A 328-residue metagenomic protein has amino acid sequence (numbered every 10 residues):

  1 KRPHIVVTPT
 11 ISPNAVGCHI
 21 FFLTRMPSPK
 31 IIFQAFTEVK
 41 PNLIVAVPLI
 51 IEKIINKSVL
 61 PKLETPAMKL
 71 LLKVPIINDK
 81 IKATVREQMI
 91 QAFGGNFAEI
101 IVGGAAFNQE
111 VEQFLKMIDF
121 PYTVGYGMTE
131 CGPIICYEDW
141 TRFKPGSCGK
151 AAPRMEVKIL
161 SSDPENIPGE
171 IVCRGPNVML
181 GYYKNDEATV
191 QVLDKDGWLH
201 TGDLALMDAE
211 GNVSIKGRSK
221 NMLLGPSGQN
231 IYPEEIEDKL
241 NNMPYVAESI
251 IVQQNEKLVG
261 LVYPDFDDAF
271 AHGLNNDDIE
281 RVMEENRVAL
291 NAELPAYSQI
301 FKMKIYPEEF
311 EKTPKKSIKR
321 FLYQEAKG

Functional and structural regions predicted by a protein language model:
P3-E87: Conserved AMP-binding/adenylation subdomain of ANL enzymes
I20-R25, N96, I100, F107-G169 (+2 more regions): Conserved ATP-binding loop and adjacent catalytic segment of the adenylate-forming AMP-binding
I44-V47, G104, V157, G211 (+4 more regions): Residue-level signal for inorganic ion chemistry
V74-Q109, M283-E284, V288-L290, L294-Y297: Alpha-helix-centered segments that form part of catalytic cores
E165-G225: Conserved ATP-binding/catalytic segment of the ANL
V178, N212-N241, D268-D278, L294-I300 (+1 more regions): Adenylate-forming
L223, E248, Q253-V259, R287-G328: Conserved C-terminal "lid"/linker of ANL adenylate-forming enzymes
L240-S249: Short acidic amphipathic segments
